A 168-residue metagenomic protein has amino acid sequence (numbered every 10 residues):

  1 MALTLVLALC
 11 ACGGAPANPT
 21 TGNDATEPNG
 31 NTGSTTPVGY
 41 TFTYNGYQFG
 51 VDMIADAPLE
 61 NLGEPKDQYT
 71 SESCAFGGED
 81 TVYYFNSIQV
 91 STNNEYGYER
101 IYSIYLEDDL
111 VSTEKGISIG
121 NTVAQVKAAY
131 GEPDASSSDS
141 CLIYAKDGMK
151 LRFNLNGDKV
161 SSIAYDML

Functional and structural regions predicted by a protein language model:
M1-L5: Sec-dependent N-terminal signal peptides
A8-A11: C-terminal motif of bacterial Sec signal peptides marking the signal peptidase cleavage site
G14-L62: N-terminal, intrinsically disordered, polar/charged segments of Gram-positive cell-envelope systems that serve as
G22, E27, E60-Y96, S118-L168: A cross-family detector of function-defining hotspots
S34, T92-N93, Y102-I104: A short alpha-helix capping/helix-coil boundary motif
G39-F42, F76-G78, Y105-S112, I143-G148: Surface-exposed aromatic
T43-Y47, L110-K115, S138, K150: Short, recurring structural edge motifs at helix starts
Y47-F49, D56-N61, R100-S103, V111-Y130: A generic structured-segment signal
